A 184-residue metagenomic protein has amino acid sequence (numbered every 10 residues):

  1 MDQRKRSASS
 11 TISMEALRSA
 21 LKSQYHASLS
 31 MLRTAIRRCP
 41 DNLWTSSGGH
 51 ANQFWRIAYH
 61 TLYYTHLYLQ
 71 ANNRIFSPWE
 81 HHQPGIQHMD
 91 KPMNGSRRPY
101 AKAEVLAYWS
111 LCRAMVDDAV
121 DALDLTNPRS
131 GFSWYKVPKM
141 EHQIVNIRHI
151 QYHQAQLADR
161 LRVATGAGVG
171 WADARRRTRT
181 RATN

Functional and structural regions predicted by a protein language model:
D2-A8, R18, K22-H26, S30-R33 (+2 more regions): Short, contiguous alpha-helical
S7-K22, N94-R98, E104: Short, charged, low-complexity loops and linkers
M31-T34, R38, L111, M115-A122 (+1 more regions): Solvent-exposed, charged/polar functional surfaces in cytosolic regulatory/catalytic domains
D90-S130, M140-Q151: Acidic/histidine-rich alpha-helical segments that form the ligand environment of transition-metal centers
